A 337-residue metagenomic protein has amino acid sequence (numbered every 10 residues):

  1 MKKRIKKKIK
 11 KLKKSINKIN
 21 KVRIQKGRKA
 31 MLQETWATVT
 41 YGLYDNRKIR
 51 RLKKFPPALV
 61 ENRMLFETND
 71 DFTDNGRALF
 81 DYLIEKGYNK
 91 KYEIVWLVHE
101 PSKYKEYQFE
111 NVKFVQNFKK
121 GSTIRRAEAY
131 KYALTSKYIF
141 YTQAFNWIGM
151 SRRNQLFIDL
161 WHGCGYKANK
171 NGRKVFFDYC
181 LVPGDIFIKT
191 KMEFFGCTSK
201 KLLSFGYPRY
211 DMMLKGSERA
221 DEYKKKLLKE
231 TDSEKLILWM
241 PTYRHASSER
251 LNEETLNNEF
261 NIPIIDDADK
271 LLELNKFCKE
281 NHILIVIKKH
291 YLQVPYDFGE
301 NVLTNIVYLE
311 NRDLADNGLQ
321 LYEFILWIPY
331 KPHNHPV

Functional and structural regions predicted by a protein language model:
M1-E61: Membrane-proximal basic amphipathic "stem/tether" segments
D45-F55, A144-F145, D221-K226: A short, compositionally biased domain-edge/stem linker segment
E61-G216: Active-site and donor-binding regions of nucleotide-sugar-utilizing enzymes
D74-F80, D211-E300: Conserved catalytic-core segment of nucleotide-activated headgroup transferases in glycan assembly
G87-I94, C278-I285, I306: A generic structural motif
K120-S136, V286, Y291-P336: Donor nucleotide-activated moiety binding/catalytic core segment of transferases that use nucleotide-activated donors
W147-I148, A246, H333-N334: Short glycine-rich, flexible loops that bind phosphorylated cofactors or substrates
L156-I158, T198, D221, T255-N257 (+1 more regions): Glycine-rich, phosphate-binding/catalytic loops in enzymes
